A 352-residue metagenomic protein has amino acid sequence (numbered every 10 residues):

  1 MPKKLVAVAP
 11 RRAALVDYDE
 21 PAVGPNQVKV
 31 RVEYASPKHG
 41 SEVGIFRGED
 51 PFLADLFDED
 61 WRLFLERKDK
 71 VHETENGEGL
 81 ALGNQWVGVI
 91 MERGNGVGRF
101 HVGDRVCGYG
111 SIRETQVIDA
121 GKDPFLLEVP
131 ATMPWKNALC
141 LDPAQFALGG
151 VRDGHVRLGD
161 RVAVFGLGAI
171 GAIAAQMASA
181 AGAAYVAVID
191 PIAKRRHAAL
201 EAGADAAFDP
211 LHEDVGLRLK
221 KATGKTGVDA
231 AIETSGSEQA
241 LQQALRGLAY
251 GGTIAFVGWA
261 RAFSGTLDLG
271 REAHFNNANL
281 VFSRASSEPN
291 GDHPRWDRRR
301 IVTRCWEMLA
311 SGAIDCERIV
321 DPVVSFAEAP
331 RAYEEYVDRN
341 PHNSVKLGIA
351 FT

Functional and structural regions predicted by a protein language model:
M1-G79, A350-T352: Short N-terminal strand-loop motif that marks the start of NAD(P)H/FAD-dependent oxidoreductase cofactor-binding domains
K70-G110: A glycine-/small-residue-rich N-terminal strand-loop-strand element that serves as the cofactor-binding glycine loop
A81, Y109-K122: A structural motif shared across PLP-dependent enzymes of the aminotransferase-like
P134-E213, L217: Mid-domain Rossmann-like dinucleotide-binding core that forms the NAD(H)/NADP(H) cofactor-binding site
V156, H197, E201-V281: Glycine-rich cofactor phosphate-binding loops and adjacent beta1-alpha1 units of small-molecule cofactor enzyme domains
L245, Y250, D292-T352: C-terminal hydrophobic helical "lid"/dimerization subdomain of Rossmann-like NAD(P)H-dependent oxidoreductases
